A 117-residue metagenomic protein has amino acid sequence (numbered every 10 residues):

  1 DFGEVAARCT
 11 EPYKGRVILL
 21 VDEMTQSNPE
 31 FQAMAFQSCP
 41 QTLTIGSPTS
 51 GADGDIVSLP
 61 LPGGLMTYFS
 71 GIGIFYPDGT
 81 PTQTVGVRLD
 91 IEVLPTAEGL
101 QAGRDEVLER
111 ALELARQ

Functional and structural regions predicted by a protein language model:
D1-E4, M34-S38, I45: Glycine- and acidic-residue-enriched helix-capping/beta->alpha junction motif
D1-L20, M24, G54-L61, G71-F75 (+2 more regions): Gly/Ser/Thr-rich loop/hinge elements
K14-R16, P40-L43, Q117: Loop/turn elements at helix/coil->beta-strand transitions in domains of secreted/extracellular proteins
V17, F36, G79, A111: Terminal peptide-recognition signature
V21-E23, F31, G46-T49, G71: Active-site proximal loops enriched in glycine and acidic residues that flank catalytic Cys/His/Asp and coordinate
Q26, C39-A52: Short, well-structured beta-strand/strand-turn elements
N28-Q32, Q41, R104-A111: Stable alpha-helical elements in mature extracytoplasmic
D90-Q117: Low-complexity, Gly/Ser/Thr/Pro-rich intrinsically disordered linker/tail segments
